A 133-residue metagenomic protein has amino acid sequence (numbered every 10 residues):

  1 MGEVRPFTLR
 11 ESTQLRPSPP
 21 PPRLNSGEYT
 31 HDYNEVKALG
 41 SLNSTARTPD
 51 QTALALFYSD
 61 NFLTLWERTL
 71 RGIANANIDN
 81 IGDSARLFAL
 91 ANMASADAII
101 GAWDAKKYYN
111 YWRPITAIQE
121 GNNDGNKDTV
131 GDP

Functional and structural regions predicted by a protein language model:
M1-P133: Acidic/polar surface patches and capping/hinge elements
